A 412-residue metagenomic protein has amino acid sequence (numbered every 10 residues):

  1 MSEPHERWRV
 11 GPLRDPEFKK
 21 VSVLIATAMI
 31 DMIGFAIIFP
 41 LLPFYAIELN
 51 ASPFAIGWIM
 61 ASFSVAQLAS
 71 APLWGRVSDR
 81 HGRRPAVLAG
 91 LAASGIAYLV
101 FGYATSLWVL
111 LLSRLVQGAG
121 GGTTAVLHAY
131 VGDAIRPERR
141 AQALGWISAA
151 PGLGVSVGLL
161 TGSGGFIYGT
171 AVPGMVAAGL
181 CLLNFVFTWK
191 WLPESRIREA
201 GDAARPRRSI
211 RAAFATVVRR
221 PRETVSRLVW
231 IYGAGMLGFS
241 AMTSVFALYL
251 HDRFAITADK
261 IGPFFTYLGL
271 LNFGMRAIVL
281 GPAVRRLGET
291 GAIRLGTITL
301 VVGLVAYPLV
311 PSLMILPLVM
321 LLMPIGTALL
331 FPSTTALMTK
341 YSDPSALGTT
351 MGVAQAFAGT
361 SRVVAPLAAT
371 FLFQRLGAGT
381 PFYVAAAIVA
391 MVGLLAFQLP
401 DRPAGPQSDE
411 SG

Functional and structural regions predicted by a protein language model:
E3-F18, P193-W230, G412: Juxtamembrane intracellular "pre-TM" segments in multi-pass secondary transporters
P40-F54, S244-K260: Short amphipathic helix-loop junctions that connect adjacent transmembrane helices in Major Facilitator Superfamily/SLC
N50, G82, Y103-W108, V310-P311: Helix-breaking motifs and short loop linkers at transmembrane-helix boundaries and internal kinks in secondary membrane
L68-T105: Conserved MFS/SLC helix-loop-helix module at the cytosolic interface between two early adjacent transmembrane helices
S70-H81, M275-E289: Helix-to-loop junctions at the C-terminal end of transmembrane segments in multipass secondary transporters
S113-G152: Cytoplasmic helix-loop-helix junction between adjacent transmembrane helices in 12-TM secondary transporters
G164-G179, F371-V389: A membrane-interface helix-boundary motif in multi-pass transporters
T290-T334: C-terminal transmembrane helical hairpin of 12-TM major facilitator-type secondary transporters
